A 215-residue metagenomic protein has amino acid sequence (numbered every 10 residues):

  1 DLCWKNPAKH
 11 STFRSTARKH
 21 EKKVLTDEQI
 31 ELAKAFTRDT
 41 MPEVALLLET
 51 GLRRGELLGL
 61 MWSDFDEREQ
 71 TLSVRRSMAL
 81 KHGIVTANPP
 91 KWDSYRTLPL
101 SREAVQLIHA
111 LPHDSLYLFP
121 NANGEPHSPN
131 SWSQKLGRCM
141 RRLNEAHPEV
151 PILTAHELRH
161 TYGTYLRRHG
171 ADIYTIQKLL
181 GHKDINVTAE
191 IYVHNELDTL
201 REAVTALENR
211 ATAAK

Functional and structural regions predicted by a protein language model:
D1-P7, D66-Q70, H109-A110, S115 (+2 more regions): Proline-centered turn/helix-capping motifs that create local helix->coil transitions or kinks
C3-L60, E67-R68, W92-S94, R159: Basic, Lys/Arg- and aromatic-enriched nucleic-acid-binding interface segment
P7-H10, V24, L32, L118 (+3 more regions): Conserved beta-strand positions that form and line the central face of beta-propeller blades
T16, V24, M78, L180-A206: Catalytic-site neighborhood detector that most strongly recognizes the C-terminal catalytic loop/helix of tyrosine
A17-R18, M78-K81, A104-Q106, E125: Active-site/binding-pocket entry motifs
E31-M41, T50, L98, Q106 (+2 more regions): Short, basic (Lys/Arg/His-rich) helix/loop patches that form interaction surfaces in the mid-to-C-terminal regions
E69, L80-R102, A122-N123, T205-K215: C-terminal secondary-structure termini that scaffold catalytic or DNA-interacting sites
